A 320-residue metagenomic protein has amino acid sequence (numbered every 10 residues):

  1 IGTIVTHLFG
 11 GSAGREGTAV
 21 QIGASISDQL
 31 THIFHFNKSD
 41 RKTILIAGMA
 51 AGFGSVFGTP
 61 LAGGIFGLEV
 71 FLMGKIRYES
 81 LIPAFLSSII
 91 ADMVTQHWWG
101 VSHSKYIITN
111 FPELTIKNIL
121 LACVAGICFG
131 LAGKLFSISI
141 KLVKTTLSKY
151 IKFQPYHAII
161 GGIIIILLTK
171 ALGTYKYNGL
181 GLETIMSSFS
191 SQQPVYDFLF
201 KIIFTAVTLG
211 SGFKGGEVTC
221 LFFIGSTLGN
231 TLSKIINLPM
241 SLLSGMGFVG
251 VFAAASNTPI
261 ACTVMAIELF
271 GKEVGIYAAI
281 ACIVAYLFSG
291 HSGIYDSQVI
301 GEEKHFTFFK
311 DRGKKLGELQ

Functional and structural regions predicted by a protein language model:
I1-Q320: Alpha-helical transmembrane segments and immediately membrane-proximal extracytoplasmic
